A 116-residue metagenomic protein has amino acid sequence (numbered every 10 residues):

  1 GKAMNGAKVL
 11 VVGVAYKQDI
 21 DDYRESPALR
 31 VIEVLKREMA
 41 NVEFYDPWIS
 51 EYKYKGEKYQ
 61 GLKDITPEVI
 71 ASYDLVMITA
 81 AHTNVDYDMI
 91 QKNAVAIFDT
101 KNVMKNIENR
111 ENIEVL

Functional and structural regions predicted by a protein language model:
G1-L116: Structural/interface elements that position substrates and couple domains in central-metabolism enzymes
